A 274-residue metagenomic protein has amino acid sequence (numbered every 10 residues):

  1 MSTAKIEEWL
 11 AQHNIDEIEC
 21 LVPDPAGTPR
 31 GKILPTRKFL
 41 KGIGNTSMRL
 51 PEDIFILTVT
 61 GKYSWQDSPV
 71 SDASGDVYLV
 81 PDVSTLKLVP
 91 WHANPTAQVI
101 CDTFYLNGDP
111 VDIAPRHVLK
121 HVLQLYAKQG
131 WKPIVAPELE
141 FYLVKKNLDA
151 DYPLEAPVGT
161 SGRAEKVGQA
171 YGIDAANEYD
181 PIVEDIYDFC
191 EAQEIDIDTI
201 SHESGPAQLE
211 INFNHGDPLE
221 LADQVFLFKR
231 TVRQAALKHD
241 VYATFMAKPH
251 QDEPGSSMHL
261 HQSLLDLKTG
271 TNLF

Functional and structural regions predicted by a protein language model:
M1-T199, L221: ATP/Mg2+-dependent ligation/transfer catalytic cores
C20-P23, V144, I200, N212-N214 (+2 more regions): Generic beta-strand/beta-sheet core signal
V99-Y105, L209-H215, Q262: Short, hydrophobic beta-strand segments
L139, E203-I211: Short, conserved phosphate-binding/catalytic loop or strand-edge motifs used in phosphoryl-/nucleotidyl-transfer
A150-D151, F213-G216, S257-H261: Short low-complexity, flexible loop/linker segments enriched in glycine and/or proline with clustered acidic
Y171, A175, I211-P218, V225: N-terminal glycine-rich flavin-associated loop
E203-G205, P218-L221: Metal-centered catalytic cores of metalloenzymes
Q208, L221-F274: Acidic, glycine-rich loop-and-beta core segments that form the ion-binding/anion-interacting portion of active sites
